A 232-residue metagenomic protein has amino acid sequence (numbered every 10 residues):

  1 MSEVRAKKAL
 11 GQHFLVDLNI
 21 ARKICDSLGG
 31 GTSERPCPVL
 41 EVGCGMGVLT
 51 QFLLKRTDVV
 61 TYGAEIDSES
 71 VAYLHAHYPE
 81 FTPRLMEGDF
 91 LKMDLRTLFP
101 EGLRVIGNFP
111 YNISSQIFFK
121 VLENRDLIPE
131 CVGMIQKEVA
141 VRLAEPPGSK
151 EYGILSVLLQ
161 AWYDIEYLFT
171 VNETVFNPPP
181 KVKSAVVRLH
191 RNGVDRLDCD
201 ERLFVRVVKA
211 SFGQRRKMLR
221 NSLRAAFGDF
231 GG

Functional and structural regions predicted by a protein language model:
M1-A210: Catalytic cores of RNA-modifying enzymes
L74-H77, S222, A226: Alpha-helical interaction/dimerization surfaces of two-component signaling modules
R142, R215-R216: Short, cationic motifs built from Arg/Lys/His that form the positively charged side of catalytic pockets
G228-G232: RNA substrate-recognition surfaces in RNA-acting enzymes
